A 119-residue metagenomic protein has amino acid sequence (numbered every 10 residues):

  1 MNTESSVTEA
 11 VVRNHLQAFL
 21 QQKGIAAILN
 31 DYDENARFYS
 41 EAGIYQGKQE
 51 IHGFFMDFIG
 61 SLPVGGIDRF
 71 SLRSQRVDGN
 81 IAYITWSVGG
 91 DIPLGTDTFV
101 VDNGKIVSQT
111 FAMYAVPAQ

Functional and structural regions predicted by a protein language model:
M1-N30: Short, low-complexity N-terminal intrinsically disordered segments enriched in polar/charged residues
I25-V77: A solvent-exposed, acidic/Ser-Thr-rich amphipathic alpha-helical stretch
I28, V77-I81, F99-V107: Short, solvent-exposed coil/turn segments at beta-strand boundaries
F38, I84, S108-Q109: Short hydrophobic/aromatic-rich beta-strand segments that constitute the beta-sheet cores of beta-sandwich/beta-barrel
P63, G89-P93, P117: Short, cysteine-centered beta-strand-loop-beta hairpins and adjacent loop/turn segments enriched in charged/polar
A82-G90: Short beta-strand segments that buttress and anchor functional surface loops
L94-Q119: Short beta-strand edge/turn micro-motifs at domain boundaries
